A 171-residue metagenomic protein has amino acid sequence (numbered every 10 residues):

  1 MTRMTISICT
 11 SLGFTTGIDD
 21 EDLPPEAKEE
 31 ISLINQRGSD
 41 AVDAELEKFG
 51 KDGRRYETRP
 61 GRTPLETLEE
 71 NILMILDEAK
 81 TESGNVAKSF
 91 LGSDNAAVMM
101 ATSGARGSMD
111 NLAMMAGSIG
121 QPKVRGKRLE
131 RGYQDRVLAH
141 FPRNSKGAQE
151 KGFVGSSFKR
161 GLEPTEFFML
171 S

Functional and structural regions predicted by a protein language model:
T2-S171: Append "with occasional cross-activation on large, charged helical scaffolds in nucleic-acid assemblies
